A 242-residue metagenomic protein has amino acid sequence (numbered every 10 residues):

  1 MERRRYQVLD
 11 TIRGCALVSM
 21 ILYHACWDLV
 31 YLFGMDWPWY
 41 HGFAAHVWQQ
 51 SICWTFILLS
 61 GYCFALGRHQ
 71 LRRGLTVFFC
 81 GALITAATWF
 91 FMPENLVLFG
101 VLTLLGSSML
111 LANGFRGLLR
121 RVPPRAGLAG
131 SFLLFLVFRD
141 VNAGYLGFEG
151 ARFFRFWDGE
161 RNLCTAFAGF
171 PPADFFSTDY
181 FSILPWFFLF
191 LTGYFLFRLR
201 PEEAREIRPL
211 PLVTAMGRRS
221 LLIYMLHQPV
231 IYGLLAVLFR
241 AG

Functional and structural regions predicted by a protein language model:
M1-G242: Alpha-helical transmembrane segments and their immediate juxtamembrane cytosolic regions
